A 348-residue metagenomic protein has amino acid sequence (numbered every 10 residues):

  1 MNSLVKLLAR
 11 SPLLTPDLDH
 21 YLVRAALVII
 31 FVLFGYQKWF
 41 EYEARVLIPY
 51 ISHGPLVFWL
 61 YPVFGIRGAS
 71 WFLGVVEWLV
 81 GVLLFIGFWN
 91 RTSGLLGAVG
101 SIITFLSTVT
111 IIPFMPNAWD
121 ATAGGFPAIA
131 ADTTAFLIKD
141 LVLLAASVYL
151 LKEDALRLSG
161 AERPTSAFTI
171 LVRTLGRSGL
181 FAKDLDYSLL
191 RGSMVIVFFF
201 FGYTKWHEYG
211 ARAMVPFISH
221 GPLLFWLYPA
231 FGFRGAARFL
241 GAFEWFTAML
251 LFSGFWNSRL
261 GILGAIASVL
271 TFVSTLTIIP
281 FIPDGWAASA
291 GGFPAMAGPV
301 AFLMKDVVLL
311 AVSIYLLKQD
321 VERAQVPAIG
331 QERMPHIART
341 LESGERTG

Functional and structural regions predicted by a protein language model:
M1-G348: Membrane-interface extramembranous regions
